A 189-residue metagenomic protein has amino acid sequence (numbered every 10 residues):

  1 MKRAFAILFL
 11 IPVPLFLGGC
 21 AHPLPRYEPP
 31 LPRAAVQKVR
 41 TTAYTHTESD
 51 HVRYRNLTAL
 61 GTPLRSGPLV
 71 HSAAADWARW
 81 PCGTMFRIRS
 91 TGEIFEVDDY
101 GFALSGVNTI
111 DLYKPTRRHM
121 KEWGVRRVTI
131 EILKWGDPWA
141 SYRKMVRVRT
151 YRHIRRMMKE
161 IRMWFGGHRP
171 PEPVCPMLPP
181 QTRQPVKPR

Functional and structural regions predicted by a protein language model:
M1-A4: Positively charged n-region of N-terminal signal peptides that target proteins for export
I7-F16: Bacterial N-terminal signal peptides
C20-R189: Solvent-exposed, well-ordered loop and adjacent helix/strand elements within mature globular domains that form
